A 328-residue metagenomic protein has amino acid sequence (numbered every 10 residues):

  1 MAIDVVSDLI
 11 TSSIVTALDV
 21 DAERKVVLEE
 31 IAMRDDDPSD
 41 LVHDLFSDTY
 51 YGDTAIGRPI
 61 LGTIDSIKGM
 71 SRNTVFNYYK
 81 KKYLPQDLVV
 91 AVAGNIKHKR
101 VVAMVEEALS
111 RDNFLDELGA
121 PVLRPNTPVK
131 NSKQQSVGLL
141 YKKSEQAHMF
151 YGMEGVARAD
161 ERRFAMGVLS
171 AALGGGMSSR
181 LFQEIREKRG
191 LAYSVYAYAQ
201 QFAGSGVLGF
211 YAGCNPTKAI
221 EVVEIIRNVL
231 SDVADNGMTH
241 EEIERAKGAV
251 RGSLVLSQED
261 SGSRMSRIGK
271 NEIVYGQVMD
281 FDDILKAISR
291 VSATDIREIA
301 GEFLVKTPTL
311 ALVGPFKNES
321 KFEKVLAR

Functional and structural regions predicted by a protein language model:
M1-I10, L41-D65, D87-A93, F150-V156 (+2 more regions): M16 family metallopeptidases and their MPP-like homologs
M1-P38, F76-L84: Active-site-adjacent, His/Asp/Glu-enriched structural segments that form or flank metal-binding and acid/base networks
A2, V101-M104, L181, V222 (+2 more regions): Hydrophobic side chains in well-ordered alpha-helices
D4-V6, F46, Y83, Y151 (+2 more regions): Active/ligand-binding-proximal structured segments within catalytic/core domains that scaffold catalytic residues
S13-I31, K97, L118-K130, N228 (+1 more regions): Acidic/histidine-enriched alpha-helical segments
G52, I56-L61, D65, L84-P85 (+3 more regions): An aromatic/glycine/proline-enriched structural segment found at the starts of mature extracellular/organellar domains
I67-N77: Active-site glycine-rich loop that binds ribose-phosphate moieties when present
F76-K80, S136-Y141, S194-Q200, I299: Short beta-strand/turn micro-motifs at beta-sheet edges
